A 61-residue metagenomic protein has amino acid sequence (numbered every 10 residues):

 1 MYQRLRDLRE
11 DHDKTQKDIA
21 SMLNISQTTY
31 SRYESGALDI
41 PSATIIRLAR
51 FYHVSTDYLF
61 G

Functional and structural regions predicted by a protein language model:
M1, L5, S55-T56: Hydrophobic side chains within well-formed alpha-helices
Q3-M22, R47: Short basic helix-loop element that most often maps to the first helix and adjoining turn of HTH DNA-binding modules
L5, I19-A20, Y30-Y33, L59: Conserved hydrophobic/aromatic packing and binding residues within compact polymer-binding modules
D11, F60-G61: Short, charged recognition helix plus adjacent turn of helix-turn-helix-like nucleic-acid-binding domains
D18, S31-R32, A43, R47-L48: Intrinsically disordered, low-complexity repeat segments enriched in small/polar residues
N24, A43-Y58: DNA major-groove recognition helix of helix-turn-helix/homeodomain DNA-binding modules
N24-D39: Recognition helix of helix-turn-helix/homeodomain-like DNA-binding domains that insert into the DNA major groove
